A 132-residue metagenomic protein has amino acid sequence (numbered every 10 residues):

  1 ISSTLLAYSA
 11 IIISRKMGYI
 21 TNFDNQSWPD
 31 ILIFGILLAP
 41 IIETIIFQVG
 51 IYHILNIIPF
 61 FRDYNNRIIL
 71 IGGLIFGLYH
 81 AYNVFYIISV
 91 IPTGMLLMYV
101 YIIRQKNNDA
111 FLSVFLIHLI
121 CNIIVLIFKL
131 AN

Functional and structural regions predicted by a protein language model:
I1-I13: N-terminal signal-anchor transmembrane alpha helix
A7-Y8, I33-N132: Transmembrane helix-loop-helix hairpins at the membrane interface of multi-pass integral membrane proteins
I13-Q26, G72: Membrane-interface helix termini and inter-helical loops of multi-pass transporters
F23-G35: Loop-to-helix transition at the N-terminal end of transmembrane alpha-helices
